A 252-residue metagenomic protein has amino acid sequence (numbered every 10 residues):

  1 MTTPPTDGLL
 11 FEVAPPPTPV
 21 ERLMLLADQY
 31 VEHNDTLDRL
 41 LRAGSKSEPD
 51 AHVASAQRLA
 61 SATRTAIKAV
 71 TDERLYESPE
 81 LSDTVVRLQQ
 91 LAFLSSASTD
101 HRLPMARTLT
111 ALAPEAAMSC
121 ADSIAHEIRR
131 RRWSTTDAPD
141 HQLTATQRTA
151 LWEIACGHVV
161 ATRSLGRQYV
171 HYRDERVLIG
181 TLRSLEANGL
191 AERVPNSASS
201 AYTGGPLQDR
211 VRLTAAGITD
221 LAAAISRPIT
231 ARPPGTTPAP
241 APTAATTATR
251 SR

Functional and structural regions predicted by a protein language model:
M1-S61: Leu/Val/Ala/Ile-rich N-terminal alpha-helices, chiefly Sec-type signal peptides and the beginnings
E12-L37, M105-T136: C-terminal amphipathic alpha-helix
D35, R39-T108, R131: Long, low-complexity or tandemly repetitive, helically biased scaffold regions used for multimeric assembly/adhesion
A125-G157: Short alpha-helical segments that sit at the start of domains
W133, D137-T144, R193-V194, A201 (+2 more regions): Eukaryote-specific long, low-complexity intrinsically disordered regions
H158-R176: Short acidic, hydrophobic short linear motifs in intrinsically disordered regions
H171-S199, P206-Q208: Short amphipathic alpha-helical interaction segments
G204-T243: Short, amphipathic alpha-helical interaction segments positioned at domain boundaries
